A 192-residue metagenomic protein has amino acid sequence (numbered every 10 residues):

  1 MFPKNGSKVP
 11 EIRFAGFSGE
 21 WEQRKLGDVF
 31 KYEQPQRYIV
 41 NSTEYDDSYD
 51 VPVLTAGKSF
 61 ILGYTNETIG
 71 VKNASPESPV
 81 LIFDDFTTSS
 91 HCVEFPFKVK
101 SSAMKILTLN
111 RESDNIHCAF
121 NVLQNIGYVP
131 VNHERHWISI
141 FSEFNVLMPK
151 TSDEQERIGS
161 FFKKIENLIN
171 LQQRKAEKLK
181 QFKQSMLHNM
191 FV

Functional and structural regions predicted by a protein language model:
M1-D28, M148-V192: Amphipathic alpha-helical coiled-coil/heptad-repeat segments
P10-I12, S102-K105, I140-F144, I165-N167: Short amphipathic alpha-helical segments
R13-R37, S48-K58: Non-catalytic DNA-recognition/assembly elements of restriction-modification systems
A15, E44-D46, H136-I140, K180: Short amphipathic alpha-helical segments embedded in low-complexity Lys/Glu-rich regions
F17, M104-N110, Y128-V129, S139-E156 (+1 more regions): Proline-centric
W21, K25-L26, V53-L54, K72 (+4 more regions): Non-catalytic beta-sheet/beta-sandwich ligand-binding modules that flank or precede catalytic cores
D28-K31, V71, P76-I82, I106 (+3 more regions): C-terminal accessory/regulatory regions appended to core domains
T55-N121, Y128-S142: A short beta-sheet element
